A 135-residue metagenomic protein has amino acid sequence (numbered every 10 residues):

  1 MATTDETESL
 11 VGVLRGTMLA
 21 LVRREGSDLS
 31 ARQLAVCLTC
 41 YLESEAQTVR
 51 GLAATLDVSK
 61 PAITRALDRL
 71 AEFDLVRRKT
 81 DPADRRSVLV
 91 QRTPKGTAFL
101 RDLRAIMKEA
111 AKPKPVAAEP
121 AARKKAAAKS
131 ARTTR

Functional and structural regions predicted by a protein language model:
M1-D28: N-terminal leader segment of winged-helix/HTH proteins
T17-L21, R101-R135: Amphipathic alpha-helical dimerization/coiled-coil segments that flank or bridge DNA-binding/regulatory modules
L19-V58: N-terminal helix-turn-helix DNA-binding core of bacterial DNA-binding proteins
A46-V88: Canonical helix-turn-helix DNA-binding module
P82-L103: Basic, amphipathic "hinge/linker" alpha-helix immediately C-terminal to the N-terminal HTH DNA-binding motif
